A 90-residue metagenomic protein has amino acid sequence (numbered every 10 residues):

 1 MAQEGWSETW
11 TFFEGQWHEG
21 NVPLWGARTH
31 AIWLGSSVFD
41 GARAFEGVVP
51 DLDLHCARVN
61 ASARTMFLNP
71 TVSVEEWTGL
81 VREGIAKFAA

Functional and structural regions predicted by a protein language model:
M1-A90: Conserved alpha/beta cores of soluble small-molecule-handling proteins
